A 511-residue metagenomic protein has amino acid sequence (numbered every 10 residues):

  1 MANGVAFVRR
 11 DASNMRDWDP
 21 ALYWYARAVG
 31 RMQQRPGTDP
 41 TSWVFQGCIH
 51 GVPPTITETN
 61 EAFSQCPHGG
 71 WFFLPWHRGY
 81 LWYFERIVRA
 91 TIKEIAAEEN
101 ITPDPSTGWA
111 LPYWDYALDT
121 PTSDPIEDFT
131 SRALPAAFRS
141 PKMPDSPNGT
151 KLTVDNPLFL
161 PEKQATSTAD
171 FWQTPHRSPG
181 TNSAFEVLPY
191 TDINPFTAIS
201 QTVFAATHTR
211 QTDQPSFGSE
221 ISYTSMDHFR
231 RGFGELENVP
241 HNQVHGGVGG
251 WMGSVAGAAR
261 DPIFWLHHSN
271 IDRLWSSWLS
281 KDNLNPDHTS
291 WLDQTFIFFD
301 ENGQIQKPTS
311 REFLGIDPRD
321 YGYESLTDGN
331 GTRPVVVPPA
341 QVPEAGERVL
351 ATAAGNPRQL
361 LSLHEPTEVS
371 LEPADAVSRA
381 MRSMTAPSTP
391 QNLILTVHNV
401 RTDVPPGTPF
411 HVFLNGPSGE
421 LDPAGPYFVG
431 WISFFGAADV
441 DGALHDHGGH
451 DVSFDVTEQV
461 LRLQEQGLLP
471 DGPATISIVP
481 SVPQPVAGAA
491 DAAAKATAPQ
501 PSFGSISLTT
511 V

Functional and structural regions predicted by a protein language model:
M1-V511: C-terminal accessory segments of proteins
